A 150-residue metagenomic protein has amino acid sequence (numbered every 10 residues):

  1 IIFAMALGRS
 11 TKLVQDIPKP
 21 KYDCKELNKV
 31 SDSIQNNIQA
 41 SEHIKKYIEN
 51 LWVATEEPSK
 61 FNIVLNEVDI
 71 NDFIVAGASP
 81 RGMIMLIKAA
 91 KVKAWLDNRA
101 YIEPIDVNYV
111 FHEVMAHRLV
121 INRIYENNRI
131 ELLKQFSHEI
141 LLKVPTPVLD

Functional and structural regions predicted by a protein language model:
I1-V68, L96-R99, P104, Y125-E126 (+1 more regions): Conserved C-terminal "switch" segment of AAA+ ATPases
K60-D150: C-terminal engagement/docking regions of AAA+ P-loop ATPases
